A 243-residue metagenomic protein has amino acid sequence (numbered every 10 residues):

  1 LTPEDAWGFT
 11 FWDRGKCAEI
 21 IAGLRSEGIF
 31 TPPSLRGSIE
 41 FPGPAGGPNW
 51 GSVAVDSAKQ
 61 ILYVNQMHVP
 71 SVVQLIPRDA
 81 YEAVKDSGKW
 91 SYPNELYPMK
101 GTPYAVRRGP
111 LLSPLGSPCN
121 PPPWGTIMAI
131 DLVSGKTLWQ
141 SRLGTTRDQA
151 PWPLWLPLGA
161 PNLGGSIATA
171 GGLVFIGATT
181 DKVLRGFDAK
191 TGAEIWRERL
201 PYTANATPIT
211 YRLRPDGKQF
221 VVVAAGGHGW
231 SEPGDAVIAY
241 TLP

Functional and structural regions predicted by a protein language model:
L1-P243: Beta-sheet-rich non-transmembrane sensory/scaffold domains
